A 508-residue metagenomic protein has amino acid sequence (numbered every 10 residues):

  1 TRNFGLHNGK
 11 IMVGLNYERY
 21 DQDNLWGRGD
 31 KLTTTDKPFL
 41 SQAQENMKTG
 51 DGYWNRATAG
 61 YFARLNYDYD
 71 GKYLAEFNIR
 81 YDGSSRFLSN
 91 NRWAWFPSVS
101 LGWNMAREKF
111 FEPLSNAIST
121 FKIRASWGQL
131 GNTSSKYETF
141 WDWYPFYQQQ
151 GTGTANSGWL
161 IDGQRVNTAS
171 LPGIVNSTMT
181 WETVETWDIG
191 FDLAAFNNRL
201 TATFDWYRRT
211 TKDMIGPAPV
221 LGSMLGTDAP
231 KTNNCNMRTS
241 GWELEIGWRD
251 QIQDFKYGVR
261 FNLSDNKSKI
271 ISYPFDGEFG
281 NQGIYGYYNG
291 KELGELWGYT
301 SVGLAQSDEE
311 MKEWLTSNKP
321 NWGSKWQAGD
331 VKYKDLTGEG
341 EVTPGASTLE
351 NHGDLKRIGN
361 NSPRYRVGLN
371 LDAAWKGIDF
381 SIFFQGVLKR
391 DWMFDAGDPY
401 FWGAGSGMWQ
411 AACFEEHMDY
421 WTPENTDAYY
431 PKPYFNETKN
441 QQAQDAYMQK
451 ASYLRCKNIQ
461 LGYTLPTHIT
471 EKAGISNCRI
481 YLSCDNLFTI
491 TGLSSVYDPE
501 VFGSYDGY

Functional and structural regions predicted by a protein language model:
T1-G298, K439, A443-Y508: Extracellular/periplasmic, surface-exposed regions of secreted and cell-surface proteins
Y81, N91, M105, S272 (+4 more regions): Intrinsic disorder/low-complexity segments
T133-K136, A195, I246, G303 (+3 more regions): Basic, gly/Ser/Thr/Pro-rich low-complexity segments located predominantly at protein N termini
E138-T139, T232-C235, Q251-N361, F401 (+2 more regions): Conserved small-residue
L263-D265, A373-W375, F384-L388, Y400 (+2 more regions): Generic secondary-structure microfeatures
N321, I358-F394: Glycine-rich, aromatic-lined ligand/substrate-binding cores of catalytic and carbohydrate-binding domains
S347, G353, P363-G377, K457-G462: Conserved SET/PR-domain catalytic core that frames the SAM/AdoMet-binding pocket
F380-L454: C-terminal beta-barrel architecture of Gram-negative outer-membrane proteins
